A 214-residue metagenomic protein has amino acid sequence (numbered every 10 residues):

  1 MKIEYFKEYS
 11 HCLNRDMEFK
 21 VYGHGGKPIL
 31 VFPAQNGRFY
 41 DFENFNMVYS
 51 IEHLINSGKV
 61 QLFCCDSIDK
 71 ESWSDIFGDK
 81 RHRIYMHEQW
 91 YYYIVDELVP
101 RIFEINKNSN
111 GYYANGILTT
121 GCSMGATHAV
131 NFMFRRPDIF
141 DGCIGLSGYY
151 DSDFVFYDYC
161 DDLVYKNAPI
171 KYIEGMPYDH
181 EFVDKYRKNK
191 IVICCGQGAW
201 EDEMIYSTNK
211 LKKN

Functional and structural regions predicted by a protein language model:
M1-N214: Non-catalytic cap/lid and distal C-terminal segments of serine-dependent acyl enzymes
